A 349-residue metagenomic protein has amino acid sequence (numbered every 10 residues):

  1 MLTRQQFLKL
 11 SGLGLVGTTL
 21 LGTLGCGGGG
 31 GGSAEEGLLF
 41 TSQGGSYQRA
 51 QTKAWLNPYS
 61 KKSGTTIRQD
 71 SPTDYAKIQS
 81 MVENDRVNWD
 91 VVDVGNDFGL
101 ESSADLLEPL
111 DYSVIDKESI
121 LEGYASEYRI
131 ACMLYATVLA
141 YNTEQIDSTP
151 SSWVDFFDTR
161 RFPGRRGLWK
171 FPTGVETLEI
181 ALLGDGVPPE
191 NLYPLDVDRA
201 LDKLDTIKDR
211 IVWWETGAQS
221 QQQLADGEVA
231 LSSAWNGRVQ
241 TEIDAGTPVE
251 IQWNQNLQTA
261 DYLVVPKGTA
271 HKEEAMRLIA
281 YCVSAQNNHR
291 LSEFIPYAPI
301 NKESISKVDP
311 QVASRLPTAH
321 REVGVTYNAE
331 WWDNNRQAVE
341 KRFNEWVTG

Functional and structural regions predicted by a protein language model:
Q6-C26: N-terminal export signals
A34-E101: Early extracytoplasmic/lumenal segment of secretory-pathway proteins
G45-T52, V87-A225: Extracytoplasmic ligand-binding site segments that recognize negatively charged/polar headgroups
Q51, R161-G174, C282-S304: Periplasmic-binding protein-like
F98-S103, A225, L231-P248: A ligand-binding cleft/hinge motif common to bilobed small-molecule-binding domains
Y135-T137, D198-T206, I243-T269, I305: Periplasmic-binding protein-like
V138-Q145, L182-G186, A260-E274, Y281 (+1 more regions): A bilobed periplasmic-binding-protein/Venus flytrap-type ligand-binding module shared by bacterial periplasmic
H289-G349: C-terminal capping/gating helix-and-loop segments adjacent to ligand/active sites or protein-protein/ligand interfaces
